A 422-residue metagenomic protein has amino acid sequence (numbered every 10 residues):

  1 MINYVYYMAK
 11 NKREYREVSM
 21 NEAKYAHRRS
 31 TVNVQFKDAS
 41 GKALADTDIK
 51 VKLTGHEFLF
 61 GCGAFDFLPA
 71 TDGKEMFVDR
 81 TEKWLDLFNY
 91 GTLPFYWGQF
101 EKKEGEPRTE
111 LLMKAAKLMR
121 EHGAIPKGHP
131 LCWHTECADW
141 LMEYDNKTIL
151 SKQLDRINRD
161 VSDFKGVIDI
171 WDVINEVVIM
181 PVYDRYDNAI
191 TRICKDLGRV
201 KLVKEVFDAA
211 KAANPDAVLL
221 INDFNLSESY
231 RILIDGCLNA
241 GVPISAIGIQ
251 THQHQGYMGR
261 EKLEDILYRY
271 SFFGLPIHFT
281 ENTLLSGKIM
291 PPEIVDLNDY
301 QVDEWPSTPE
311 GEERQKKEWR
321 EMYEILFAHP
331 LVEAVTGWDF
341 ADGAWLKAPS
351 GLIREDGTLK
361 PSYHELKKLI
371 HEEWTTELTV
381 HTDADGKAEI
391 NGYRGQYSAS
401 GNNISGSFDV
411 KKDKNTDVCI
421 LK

Functional and structural regions predicted by a protein language model:
M1-A45, K50-F67, Y90, K102-K103 (+6 more regions): Beta-strand-rich domain onsets/edges
I2-K12, Q35, D163, D172 (+3 more regions): Aromatic-rich peripheral "rim/lid" segments of glycoside hydrolase catalytic domains that contact and position glycan
F60-F77, M142-K147, L220-L226, E310-G311: Active-site mouth loops of central-metabolism enzymes
A64-L68, P130-T135, D172-V177, N225 (+2 more regions): Short, solvent-exposed turn/loop segments enriched in Gly/Ser/Thr/Pro and often Arg
T71-E82, E110-A115, D155-D160, V200-F207 (+3 more regions): Alpha-helical scaffolding within the catalytic cores of extracellular/periplasmic polymer-degrading hydrolases
D72-D86, A388-Q396: Short Pro-Gly-centered beta-turn/loop motif in secreted/extracellular proteins
L85-Q99, K103, I157, F164-D169 (+7 more regions): Aromatic- and acid-rich polysaccharide-binding/catalytic face of secreted or lumenal carbohydrate-active enzymes
D86, Y90-K103, L112-V218: Substrate-binding cleft and catalytic face of glycoside hydrolase catalytic domains, especially the flexible beta-alpha
